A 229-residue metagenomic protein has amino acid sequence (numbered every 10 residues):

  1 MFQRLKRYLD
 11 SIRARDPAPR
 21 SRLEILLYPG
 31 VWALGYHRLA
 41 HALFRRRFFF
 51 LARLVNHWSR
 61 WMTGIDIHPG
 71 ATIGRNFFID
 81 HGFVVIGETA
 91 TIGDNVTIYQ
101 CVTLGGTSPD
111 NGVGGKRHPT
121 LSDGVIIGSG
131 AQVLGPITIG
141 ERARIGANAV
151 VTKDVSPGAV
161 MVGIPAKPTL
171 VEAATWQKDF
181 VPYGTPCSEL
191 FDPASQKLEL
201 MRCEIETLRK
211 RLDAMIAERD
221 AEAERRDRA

Functional and structural regions predicted by a protein language model:
M1-S59, A174-A229: Terminal amphipathic alpha-helical/low-complexity segments used for targeting or macromolecular assembly
L23, H57-W58, T91, G114 (+1 more regions): Residue-level signal for alpha-helical context at structural boundaries
G35, V151, P168: Short phosphate-engaging motifs
V55, T97-Y99, S108-G112: Extended, non-globular alpha-helical segments
T63, H68-P69, G74-R75, D80-G82 (+11 more regions): Left-handed beta-helix
S108-N111, I137, E172: Conserved catalytic-core motifs of eukaryotic protein kinase domains, centered on the activation segment
P157-V181: Conserved beta-strand-loop-alpha-helix hinge in the C-terminal portion of ABC ATPase nucleotide-binding domains
